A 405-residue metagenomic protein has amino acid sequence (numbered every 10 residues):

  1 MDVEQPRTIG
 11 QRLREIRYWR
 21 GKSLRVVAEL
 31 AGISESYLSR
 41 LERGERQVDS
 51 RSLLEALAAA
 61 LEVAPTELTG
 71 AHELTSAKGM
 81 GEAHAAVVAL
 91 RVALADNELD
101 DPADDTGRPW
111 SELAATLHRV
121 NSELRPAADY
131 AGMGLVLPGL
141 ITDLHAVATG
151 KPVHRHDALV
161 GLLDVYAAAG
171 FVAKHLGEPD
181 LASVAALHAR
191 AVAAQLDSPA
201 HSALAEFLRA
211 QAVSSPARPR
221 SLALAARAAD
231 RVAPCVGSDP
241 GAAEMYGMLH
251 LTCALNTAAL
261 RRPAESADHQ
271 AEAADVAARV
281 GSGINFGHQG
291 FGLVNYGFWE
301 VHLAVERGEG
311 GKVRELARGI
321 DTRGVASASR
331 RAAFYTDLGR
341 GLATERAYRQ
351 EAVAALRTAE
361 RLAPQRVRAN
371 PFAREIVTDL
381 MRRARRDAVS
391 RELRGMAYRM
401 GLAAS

Functional and structural regions predicted by a protein language model:
M1-R20: A short, Lys/Arg-rich alpha-helix, primarily the initiator
V3-Q5, D105, W110, A114-S405: Conserved binding/catalytic microenvironments
R17, A28, A58: The alpha-helix within a helix-turn-helix
G21-L41: Short alpha-helical DNA-recognition segment
G32, S52-E67: DNA major-groove recognition helix of helix-turn-helix/homeodomain DNA-binding modules
E62-A77, Y296: Short C-terminal boundary/hinge segments that cap the last helix of small helical domains
G70-L99: Short, charged recognition helix plus adjacent turn of helix-turn-helix-like nucleic-acid-binding domains
